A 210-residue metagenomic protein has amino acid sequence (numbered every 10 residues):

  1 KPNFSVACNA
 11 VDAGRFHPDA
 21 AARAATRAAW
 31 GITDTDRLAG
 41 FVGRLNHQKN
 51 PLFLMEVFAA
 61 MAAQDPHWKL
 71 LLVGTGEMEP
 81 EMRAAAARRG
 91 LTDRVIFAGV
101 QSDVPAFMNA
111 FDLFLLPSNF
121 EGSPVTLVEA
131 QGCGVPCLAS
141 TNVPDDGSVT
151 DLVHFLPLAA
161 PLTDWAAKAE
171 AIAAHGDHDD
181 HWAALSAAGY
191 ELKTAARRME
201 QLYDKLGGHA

Functional and structural regions predicted by a protein language model:
K1-A22, F155, A196: Donor nucleotide-sugar binding/catalytic pocket of nucleotide-sugar-dependent glycosyltransferases
A28-A29, T33-R37, P51-F97, G208-A210: A conserved nucleotide-sugar
V100, N119: Aromatic "clamp/platform" in nucleotide-sugar-dependent glycosyltransferases that forms part of the donor/acceptor
P105, P124-G132, D146: Short alpha-helical segment that forms part of, or immediately flanks, the ligand-binding pocket in carbohydrate-active
P136-S140, D145: Short hydrophobic beta-strand element within catalytic cores of glycosyltransferases and related nucleotide-activated
D146-H175: Change "using UDP/GDP/dTDP sugars" to "using nucleotide sugars
D177-A210: A charged, aromatic-enriched C-terminal amphipathic alpha-helix characteristic of glycosyltransferases across folds
